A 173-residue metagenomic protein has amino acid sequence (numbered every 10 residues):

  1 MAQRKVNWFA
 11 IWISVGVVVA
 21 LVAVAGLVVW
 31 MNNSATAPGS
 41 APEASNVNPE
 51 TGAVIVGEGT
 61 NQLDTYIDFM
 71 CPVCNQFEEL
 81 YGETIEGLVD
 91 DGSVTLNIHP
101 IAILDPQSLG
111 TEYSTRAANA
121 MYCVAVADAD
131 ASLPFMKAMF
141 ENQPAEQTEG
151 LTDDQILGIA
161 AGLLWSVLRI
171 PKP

Functional and structural regions predicted by a protein language model:
M1-L109: Extracytoplasmic thiol/disulfide redox context detector
L104-P173: Cysteine-centric redox/oxidoreductase cores and disulfide-bonded domains
